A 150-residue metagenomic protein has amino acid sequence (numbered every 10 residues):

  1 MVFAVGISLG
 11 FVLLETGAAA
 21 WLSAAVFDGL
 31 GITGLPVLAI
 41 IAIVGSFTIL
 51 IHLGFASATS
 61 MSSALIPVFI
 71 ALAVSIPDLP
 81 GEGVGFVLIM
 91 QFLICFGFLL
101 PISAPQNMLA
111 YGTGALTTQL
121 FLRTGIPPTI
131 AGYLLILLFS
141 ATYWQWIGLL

Functional and structural regions predicted by a protein language model:
M1-D78: Membrane-embedded alpha-helical segments and adjacent helix-loop junctions characteristic of multi-pass solute
I32-P36, G81-E82, L116-L120, T124: Juxtamembrane/transmembrane-helix boundary motifs in multi-pass membrane proteins
P36-L50, P77-L99, Y143: Alpha-helical transmembrane segments of multi-pass membrane proteins
T59-S63, F86-V87, F121: Alpha-helical transmembrane segments and their helix-entry boundary regions
L88-L150: Juxtamembrane and boundary regions of transmembrane helices in multi-pass small-molecule transporters and channels
